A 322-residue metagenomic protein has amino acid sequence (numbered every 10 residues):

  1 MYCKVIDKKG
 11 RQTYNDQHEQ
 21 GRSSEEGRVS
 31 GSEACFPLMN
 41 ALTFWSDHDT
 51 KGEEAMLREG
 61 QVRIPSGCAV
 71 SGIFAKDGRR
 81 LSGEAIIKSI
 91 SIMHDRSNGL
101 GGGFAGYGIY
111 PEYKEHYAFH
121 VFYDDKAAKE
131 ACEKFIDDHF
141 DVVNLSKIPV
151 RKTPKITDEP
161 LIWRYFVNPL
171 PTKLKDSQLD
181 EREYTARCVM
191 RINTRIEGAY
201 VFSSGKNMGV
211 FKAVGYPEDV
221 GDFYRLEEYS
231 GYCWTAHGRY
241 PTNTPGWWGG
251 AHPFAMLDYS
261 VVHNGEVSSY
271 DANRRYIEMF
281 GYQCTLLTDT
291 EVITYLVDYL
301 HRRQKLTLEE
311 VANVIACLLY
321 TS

Functional and structural regions predicted by a protein language model:
Y2-D7, Y14, T43-T50: Short, positively charged and aromatic/hydrophobic N-terminal segments
F44-W45, D49-K114, L179-V210: Extreme N-terminus nucleophile/cap motif
C68, L257-D271: Conserved beta-strand-loop-short alpha-helix elements that form and flank the Mn2+/Mg2+-coordinating active site
Y107-I109, H120-Y224, W234: Long, basic N-terminal domains or extensions that often function in RNA/ssDNA interaction or organelle/cellular
N243-Y259: A short acidic-Thr-Gly-centered motif at the start of a beta-strand
S268-L300, Q304-L308: Catalytic or ion-translocation cores adjacent to nucleophile or general acid/base/metal-coordination motifs in diverse
Y320-T321: Conserved small/polar residues in nucleotide/adenosyl-binding loops
